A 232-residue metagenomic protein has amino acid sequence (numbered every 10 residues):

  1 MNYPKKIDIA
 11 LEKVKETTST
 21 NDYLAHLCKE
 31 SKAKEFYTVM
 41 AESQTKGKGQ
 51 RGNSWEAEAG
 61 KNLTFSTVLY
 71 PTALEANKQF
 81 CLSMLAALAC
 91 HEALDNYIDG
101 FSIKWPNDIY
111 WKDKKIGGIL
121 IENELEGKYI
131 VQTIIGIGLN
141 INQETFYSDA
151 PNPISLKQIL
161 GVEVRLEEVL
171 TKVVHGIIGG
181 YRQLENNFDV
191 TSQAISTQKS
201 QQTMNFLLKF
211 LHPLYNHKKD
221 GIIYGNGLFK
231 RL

Functional and structural regions predicted by a protein language model:
M1-D95, E163: N-terminal lobe of the biotin/lipoate ligase/transferase fold
K6, T72-E75, C81-F101, W111-L232: Long, positively charged amphipathic alpha-helical accessory segments at protein N-termini or as interdomain linkers
K15, I103-W105: Short loop/edge segments at beta-strand edges and connector loops that shape dinucleotide/nucleotide cofactor-binding
A33-E35, W105, K114: Short, basic and Ser/Thr-rich N-terminal targeting/leader segments
K48-R51, K104, K199: Basic side chains
D108: Conserved active-site carboxylates
